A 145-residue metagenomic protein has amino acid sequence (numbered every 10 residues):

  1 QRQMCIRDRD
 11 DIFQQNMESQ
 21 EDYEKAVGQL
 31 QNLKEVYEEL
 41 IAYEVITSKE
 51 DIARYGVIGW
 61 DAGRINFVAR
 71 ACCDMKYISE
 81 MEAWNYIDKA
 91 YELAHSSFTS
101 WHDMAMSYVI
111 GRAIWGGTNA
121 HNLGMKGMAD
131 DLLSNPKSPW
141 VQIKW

Functional and structural regions predicted by a protein language model:
R2-I6: Short, small-residue-biased leader/transition segments that mark boundaries at the very start of proteins
R7-D51, Y55, S96, K144: Long, low-complexity, charge-dense
D8, E21, G28-Q31, W60 (+2 more regions): Alpha-helix boundary/N-cap detector
N16, A69-I78, A90, A94 (+3 more regions): Generic structural signal for hydrophobic core residues of well-folded globular domains
Y37, T47, S79, L93-W101 (+1 more regions): Short secondary-structure junctions and interdomain/linker hinges
V45, E50-D61, M104, I110-G111 (+1 more regions): Short leucine-rich amphipathic alpha-helices used at interfaces
R54-T99: Amphipathic alpha-helical packing elements
S100-W145: Alpha-helical oligomerization segments
